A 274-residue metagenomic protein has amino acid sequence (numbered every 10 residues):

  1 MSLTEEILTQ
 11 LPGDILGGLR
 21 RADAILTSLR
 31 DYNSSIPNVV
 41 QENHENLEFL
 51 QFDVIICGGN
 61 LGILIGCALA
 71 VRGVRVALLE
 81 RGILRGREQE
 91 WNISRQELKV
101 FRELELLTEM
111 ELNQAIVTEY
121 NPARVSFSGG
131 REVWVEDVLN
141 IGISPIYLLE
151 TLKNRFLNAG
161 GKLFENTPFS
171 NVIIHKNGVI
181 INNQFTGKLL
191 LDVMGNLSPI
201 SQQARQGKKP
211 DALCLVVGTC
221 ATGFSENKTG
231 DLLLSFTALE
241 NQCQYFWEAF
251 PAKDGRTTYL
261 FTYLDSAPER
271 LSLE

Functional and structural regions predicted by a protein language model:
M1-D53: Extreme N-terminal leader/targeting segments of oxidoreductases
Q51-F52, G73, G187-K188: Short, well-ordered alpha-helix to beta-strand connector turns
I55-E90: Glycine-rich FAD pyrophosphate-binding loop
C67, V71, N154, P251: Short, well-ordered alpha-helices that flank and scaffold nucleotide-derived cofactor binding pockets
V74-L79, Y147, T151-R155, G161-T167: General structural concept
G82-R124: N-terminal FAD cofactor-binding segment of flavoenzymes
N92, V133-R155, P199, A267-L273: Short beta-strand to alpha-helix junction loop
R155-E274: Predominantly flavin-linked oxidoreductase catalytic cores and closely associated redox partners
